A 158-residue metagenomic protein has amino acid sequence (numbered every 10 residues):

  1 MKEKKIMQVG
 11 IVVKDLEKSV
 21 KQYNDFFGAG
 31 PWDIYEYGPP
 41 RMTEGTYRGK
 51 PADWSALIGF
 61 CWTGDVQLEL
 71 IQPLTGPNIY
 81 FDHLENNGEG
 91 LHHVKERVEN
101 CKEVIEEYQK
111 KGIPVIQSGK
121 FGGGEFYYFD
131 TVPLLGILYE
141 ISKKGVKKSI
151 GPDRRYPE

Functional and structural regions predicted by a protein language model:
M7-K14, I58-Q67, H83-N100: Vicinal oxygen chelate
G10, E69-P73, I116-S118, D130-T131 (+1 more regions): A structural feature that tracks compact, well-ordered secondary-structure segments with a strong bias toward
V12-G64, E103-Y127, P133, K148-E158: Core segments of cupin and vicinal oxygen chelate
Y37, P73-T75, E99: Histidine- and/or cysteine-centered catalytic micro-motif in compact active-site loops
M42-G45, P77-F81: A short, acidic/glycine-rich surface segment
N78, P133-L138: Short, charged/polar, Gly/Pro-enriched secondary-structure boundary elements
I79-L84, S149-D153: A short, polar/proline- and glycine-enriched secondary-structure boundary/capping micro-motif
